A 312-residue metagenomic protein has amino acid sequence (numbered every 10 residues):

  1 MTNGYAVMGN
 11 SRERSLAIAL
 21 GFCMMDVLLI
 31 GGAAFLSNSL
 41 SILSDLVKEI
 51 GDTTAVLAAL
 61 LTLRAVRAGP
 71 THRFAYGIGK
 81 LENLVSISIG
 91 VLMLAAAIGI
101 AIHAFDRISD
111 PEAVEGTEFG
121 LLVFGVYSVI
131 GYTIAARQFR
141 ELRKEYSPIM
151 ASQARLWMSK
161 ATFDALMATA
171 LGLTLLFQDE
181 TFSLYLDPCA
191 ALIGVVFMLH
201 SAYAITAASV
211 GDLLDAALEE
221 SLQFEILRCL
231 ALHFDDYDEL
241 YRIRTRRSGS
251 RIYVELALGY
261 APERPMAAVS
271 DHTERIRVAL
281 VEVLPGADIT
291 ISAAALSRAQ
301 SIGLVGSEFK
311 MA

Functional and structural regions predicted by a protein language model:
T2-I18, F35-S37, S41, D45-A312: Alpha-helical transmembrane segments and adjacent TM-loop junctions that form the membrane-embedded core of multi-pass
I18-I30: The first (N-terminal) embedded transmembrane alpha-helix
